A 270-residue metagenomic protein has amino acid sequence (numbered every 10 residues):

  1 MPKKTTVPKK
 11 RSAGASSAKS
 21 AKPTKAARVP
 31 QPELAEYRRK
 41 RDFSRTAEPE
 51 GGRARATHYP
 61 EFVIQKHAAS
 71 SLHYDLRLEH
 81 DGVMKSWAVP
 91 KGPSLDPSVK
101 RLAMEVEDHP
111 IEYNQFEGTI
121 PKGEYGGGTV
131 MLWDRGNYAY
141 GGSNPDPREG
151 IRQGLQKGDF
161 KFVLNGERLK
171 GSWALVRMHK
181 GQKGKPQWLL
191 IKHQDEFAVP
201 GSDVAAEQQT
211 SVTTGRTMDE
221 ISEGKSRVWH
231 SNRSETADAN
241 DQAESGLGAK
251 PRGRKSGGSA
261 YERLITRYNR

Functional and structural regions predicted by a protein language model:
P2-R270: Catalytic cores of nucleic-acid ligases and guanylyltransferases
